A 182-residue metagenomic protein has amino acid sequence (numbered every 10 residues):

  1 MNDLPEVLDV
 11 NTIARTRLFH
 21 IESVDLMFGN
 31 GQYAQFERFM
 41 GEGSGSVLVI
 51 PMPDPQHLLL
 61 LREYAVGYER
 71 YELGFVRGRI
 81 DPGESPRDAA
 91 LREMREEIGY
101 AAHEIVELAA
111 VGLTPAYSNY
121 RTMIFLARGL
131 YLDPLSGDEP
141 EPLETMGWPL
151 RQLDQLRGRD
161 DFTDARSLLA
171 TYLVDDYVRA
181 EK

Functional and structural regions predicted by a protein language model:
M1-N11: N-terminal positively charged helical leader segments and presequences
N2-L4, F39, V47-R92, A109: Conserved Nudix-box catalytic region and its N-terminal flanking loop in Nudix hydrolases and closely related
P5-E6, Y71, P82, A116 (+1 more regions): Nudix hydrolase/Nudix homology domain
E6, A101-L108: A short coil-to-beta-strand element that immediately follows conserved catalytic motifs
V10-L48, D54: Acidic, metal-coordinating catalytic segment for phosphate/diphosphate chemistry, firing primarily on the Nudix
I21-S23, I50, L60, I124-L126 (+1 more regions): Conserved hydrophobic/aromatic beta-strand scaffold that supports enzyme active sites
D25-N30, T114-D133: Active-site-adjacent beta-strand/loop module that shapes the phosphate/pyrophosphate-binding cleft
E84-D88, E97-E104: Beta-rich strand-turn-strand
